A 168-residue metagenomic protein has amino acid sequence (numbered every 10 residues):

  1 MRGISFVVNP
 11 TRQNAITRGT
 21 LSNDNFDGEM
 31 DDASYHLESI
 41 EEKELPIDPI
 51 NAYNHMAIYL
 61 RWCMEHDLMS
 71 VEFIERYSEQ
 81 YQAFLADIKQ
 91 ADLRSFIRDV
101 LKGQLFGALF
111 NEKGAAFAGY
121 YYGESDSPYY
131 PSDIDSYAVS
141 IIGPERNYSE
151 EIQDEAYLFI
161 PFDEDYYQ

Functional and structural regions predicted by a protein language model:
R2-I4: N-terminal leader/targeting segments
F6, I16-D92, F96, L101 (+2 more regions): N-terminal low-complexity, intrinsically disordered segments
Q90-Y166: Amphipathic protein-protein interaction modules
